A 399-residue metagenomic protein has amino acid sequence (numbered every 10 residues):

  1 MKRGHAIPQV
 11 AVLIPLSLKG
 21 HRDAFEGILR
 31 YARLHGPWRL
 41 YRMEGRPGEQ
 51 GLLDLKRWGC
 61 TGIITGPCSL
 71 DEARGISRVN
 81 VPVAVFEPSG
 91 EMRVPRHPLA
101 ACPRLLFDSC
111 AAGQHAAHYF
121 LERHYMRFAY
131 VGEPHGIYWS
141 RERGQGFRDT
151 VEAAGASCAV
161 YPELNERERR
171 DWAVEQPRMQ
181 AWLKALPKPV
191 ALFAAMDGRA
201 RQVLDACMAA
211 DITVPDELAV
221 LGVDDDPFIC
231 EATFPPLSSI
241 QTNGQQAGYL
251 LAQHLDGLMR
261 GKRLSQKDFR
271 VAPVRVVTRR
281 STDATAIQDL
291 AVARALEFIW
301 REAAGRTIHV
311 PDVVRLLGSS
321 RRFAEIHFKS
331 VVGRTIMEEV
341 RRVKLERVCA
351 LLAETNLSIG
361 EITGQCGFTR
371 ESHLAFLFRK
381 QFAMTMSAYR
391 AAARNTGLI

Functional and structural regions predicted by a protein language model:
M1-I64, L70-L316, E325, S330 (+7 more regions): Bacterial carbohydrate/catabolite-sensing allosteric modules
V214-P215, R321, I336, I359 (+1 more regions): Alpha-helix N-cap/start motif
F328-T335, L377-Y389: A secondary-structure capping/hinge motif
L374: Binding-interface segments
